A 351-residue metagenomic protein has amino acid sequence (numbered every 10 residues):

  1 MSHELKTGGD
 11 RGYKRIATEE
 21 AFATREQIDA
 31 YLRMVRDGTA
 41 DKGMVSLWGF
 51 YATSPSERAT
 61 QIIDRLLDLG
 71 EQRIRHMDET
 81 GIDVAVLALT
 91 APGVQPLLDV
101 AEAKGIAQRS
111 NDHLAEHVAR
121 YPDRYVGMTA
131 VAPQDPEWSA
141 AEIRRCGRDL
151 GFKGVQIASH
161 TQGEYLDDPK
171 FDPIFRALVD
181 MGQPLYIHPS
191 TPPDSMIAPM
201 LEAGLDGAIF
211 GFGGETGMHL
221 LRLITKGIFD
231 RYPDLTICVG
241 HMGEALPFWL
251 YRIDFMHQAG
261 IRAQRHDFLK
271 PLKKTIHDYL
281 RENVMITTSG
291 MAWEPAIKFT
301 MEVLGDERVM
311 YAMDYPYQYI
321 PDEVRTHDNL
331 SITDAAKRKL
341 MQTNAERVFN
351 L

Functional and structural regions predicted by a protein language model:
M1-I16, A23-V84, D112-R120, A141-R145 (+5 more regions): Mid-to-C-terminal alpha-helical segments outside catalytic/metal-binding sites
L5, V118, R145-L304, R308: Catalytic pocket-lining loop regions of alpha/beta-barrel enzymes, especially the amidohydrolase/enolase/GH5 lineages
R65-L69, I106-H113, W138, L166 (+3 more regions): Soluble or luminal CAZymes and related metallo-dependent hydrolases
I74, D78, D99-Q108, D167-G182: Aromatic-lined substrate-binding rim segments of carbohydrate-active enzymes
E79-L89, P193-D194: Short coil-to-beta-strand
T90-I106, E137, E202-L205: Surface-exposed, active-site-proximal loop segments in enzymatic domains
T129-Q134, W138, C238: Alpha-helical scaffold segments that form or flank carboxylate-/histidine-based iron centers
P133, P189-S195, Y315-Y317: Short glycine-enriched loops at secondary-structure junctions
